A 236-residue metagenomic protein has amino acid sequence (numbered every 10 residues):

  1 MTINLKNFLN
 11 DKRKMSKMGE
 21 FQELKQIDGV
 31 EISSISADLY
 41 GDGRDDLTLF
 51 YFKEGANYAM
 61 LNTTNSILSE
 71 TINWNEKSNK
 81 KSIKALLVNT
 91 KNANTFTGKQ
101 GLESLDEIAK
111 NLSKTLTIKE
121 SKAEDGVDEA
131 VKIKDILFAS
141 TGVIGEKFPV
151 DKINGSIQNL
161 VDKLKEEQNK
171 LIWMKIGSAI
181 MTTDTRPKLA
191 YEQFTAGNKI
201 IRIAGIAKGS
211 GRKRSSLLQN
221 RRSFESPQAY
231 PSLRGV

Functional and structural regions predicted by a protein language model:
T2-T63, I67: N-terminal amphipathic/basic leader segments beginning at the initiator methionine
D46, S69, K188-A190: Short glycine-rich loop/turn motifs
F50-E107, R212-S215: Glycine-rich phosphate/pyrophosphate-binding loop regions near the starts of catalytic domains
T90-K119, L217-R222, L233-V236: Alpha-helical support elements that line or immediately flank enzyme active sites and cofactor-binding pockets
K114-I118, V131-L217, R221-R222, V236: Glycine-rich, mobile lid/loop segments that gate access to catalytic sites or pores
E120-E129, F224: Intrinsically disordered, low-complexity domain-flanking/linker segments in eukaryotic proteins, enriched
A123-V127, A229, G235: Short, low-complexity intrinsically disordered segments enriched in small and basic residues
